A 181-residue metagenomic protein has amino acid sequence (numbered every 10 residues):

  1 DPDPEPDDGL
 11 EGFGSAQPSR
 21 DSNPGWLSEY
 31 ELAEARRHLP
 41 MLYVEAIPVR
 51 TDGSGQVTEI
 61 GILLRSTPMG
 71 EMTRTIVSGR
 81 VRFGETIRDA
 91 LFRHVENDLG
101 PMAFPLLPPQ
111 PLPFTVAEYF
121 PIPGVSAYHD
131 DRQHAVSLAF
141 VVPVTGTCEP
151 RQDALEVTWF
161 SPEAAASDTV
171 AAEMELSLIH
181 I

Functional and structural regions predicted by a protein language model:
P6-G53, H129-D130: Acidic, metal-coordinating catalytic segment for phosphate/diphosphate chemistry, firing primarily on the Nudix
L42-V44, T58, V136-L138, L155: Change "...and in nucleic-acid phosphodiester-cleaving endonucleases..." to "...and in nucleic-acid processing enzymes
P48-R50, A139-P143, S161: Short, well-ordered beta-strand micro-motif
T51-Q56, P68-G70, Y119-P121, V144-T147: Short, charged/polar surface micro-motifs in flexible loops or helix N-caps
G55-F104: Conserved Nudix-box catalytic region and its N-terminal flanking loop in Nudix hydrolases and closely related
G100-T147: Active-site segment of metal-dependent pyrophosphate-handling enzymes, primarily the Nudix hydrolase catalytic core
C148-A154, D168-A172: Short, charged, solvent-exposed linker or helix-capping segments at domain edges/interfaces that act as flexible hinges
I179-I181: Conserved small/polar residues in nucleotide/adenosyl-binding loops
